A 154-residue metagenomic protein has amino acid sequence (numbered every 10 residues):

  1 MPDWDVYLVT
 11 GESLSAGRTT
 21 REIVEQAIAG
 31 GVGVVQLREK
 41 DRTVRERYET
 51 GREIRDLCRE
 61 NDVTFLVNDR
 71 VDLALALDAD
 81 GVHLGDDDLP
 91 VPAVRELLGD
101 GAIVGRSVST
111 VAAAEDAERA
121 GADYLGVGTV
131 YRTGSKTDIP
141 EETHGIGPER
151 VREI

Functional and structural regions predicted by a protein language model:
M1-D80, L97-T110, E115-D123: Conserved N-terminal beta1-alpha1 strand-loop-helix module at the mouth
D80-I154: Short loop-to-alpha-helix "cap/lid" segments that border enzyme active sites across diverse enzyme classes
